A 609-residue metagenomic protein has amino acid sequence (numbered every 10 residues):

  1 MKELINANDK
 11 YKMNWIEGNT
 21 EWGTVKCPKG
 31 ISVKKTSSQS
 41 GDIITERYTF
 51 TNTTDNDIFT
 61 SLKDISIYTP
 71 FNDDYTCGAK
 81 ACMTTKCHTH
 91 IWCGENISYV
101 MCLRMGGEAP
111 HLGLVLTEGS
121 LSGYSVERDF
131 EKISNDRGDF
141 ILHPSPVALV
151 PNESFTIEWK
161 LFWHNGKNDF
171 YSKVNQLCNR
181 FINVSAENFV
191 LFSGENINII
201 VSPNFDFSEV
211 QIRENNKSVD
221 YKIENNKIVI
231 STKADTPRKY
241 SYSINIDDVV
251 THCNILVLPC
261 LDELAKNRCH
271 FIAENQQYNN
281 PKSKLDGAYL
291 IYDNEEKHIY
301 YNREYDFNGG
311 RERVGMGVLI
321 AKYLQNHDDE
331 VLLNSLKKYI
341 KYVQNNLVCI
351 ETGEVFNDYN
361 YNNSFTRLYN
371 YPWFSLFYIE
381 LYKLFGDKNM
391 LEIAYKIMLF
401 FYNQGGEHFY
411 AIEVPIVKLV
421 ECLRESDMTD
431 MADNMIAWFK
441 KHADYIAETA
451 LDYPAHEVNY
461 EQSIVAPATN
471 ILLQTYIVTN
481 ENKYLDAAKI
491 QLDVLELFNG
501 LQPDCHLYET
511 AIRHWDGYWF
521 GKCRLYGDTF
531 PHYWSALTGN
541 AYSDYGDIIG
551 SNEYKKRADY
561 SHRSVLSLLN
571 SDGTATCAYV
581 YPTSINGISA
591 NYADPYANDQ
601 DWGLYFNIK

Functional and structural regions predicted by a protein language model:
A7, V25-G30, T36-S40, I58 (+3 more regions): Beta-strand-rich recognition/accessory modules
I31, S38-H90, H252, L256-L261: Acidic (Asp/Glu-rich), glycine- and aromatic
N168-E195, K441, Y445, I471-K609: Terminal, non-catalytic domain-edge segments
S172-G194, T251-L290: Low-complexity, Pro/Ser/Thr- and charge-rich linker/hinge segments at domain boundaries
S193-F205: Aromatic/hydrophobic beta-strand junction motif of beta-rich domains
N204-K266: Extended acidic/polar, glycine-enriched regions that form or flank non-catalytic beta-rich accessory modules
L264-A536, S561: Catalytic cores of extracellular degradative/oxidative enzymes
